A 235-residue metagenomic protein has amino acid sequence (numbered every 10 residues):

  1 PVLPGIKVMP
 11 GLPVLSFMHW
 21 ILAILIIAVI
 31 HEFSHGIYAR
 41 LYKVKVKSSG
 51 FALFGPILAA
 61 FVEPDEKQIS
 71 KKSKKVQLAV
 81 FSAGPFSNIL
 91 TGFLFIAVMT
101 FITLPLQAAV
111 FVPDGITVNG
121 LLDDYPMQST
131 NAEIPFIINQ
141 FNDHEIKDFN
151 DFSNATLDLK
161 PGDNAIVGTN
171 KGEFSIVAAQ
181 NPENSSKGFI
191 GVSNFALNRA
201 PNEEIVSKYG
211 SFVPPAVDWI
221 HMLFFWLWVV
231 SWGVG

Functional and structural regions predicted by a protein language model:
P1-G235: Hydrophobic transmembrane alpha-helices and their immediate loop junctions in multi-pass integral membrane proteins
